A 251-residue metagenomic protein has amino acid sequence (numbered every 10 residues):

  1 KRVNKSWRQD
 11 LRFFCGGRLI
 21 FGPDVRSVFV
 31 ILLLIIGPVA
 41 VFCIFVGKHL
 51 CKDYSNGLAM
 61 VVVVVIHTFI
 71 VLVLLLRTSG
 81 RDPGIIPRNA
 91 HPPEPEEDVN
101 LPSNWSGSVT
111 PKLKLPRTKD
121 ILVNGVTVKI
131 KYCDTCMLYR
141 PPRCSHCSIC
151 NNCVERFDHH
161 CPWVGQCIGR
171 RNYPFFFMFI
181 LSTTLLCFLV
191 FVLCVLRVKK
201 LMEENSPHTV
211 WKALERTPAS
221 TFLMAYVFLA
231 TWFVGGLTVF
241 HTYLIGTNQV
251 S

Functional and structural regions predicted by a protein language model:
K1-L113, I168-S251: Hydrophobic alpha-helical transmembrane segments that serve as membrane anchors in secretory-pathway proteins
V62-V63, T118-I121, D134, S148 (+1 more regions): Eukaryotic intrinsically disordered and solvent-exposed regulatory patches
P111-D120, V128-D134: Short Cys/His-rich Zn2+-coordinating modules
T127-I130, P141, E155: Processing junctions and N-termini across compartments
C133-C136, C147-C150, C161: Short cysteine-rich clusters marking metal-coordination/redox-active sites
M137, N151-V154, G165-I168: Cys/His-coordinated zinc-binding microdomains
M137-R143, G169, F176: Loop-to-transmembrane boundary segments
P142-S145, R156-H159, W163, R170: Short, non-ligating residues that shape and space the ligands of small metal-coordination modules and catalytic
